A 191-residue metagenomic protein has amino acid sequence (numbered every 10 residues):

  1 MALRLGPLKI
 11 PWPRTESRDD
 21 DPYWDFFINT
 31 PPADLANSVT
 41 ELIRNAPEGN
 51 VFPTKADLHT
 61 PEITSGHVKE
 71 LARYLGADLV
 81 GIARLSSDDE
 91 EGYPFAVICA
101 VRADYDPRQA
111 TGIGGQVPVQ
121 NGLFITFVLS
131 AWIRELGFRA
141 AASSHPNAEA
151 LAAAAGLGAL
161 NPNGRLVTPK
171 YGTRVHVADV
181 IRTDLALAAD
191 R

Functional and structural regions predicted by a protein language model:
M1-R84, E91-A96: Iron-sulfur (Fe-S) cluster-binding modules
D78-R191: Catalytic cores of enzyme domains
